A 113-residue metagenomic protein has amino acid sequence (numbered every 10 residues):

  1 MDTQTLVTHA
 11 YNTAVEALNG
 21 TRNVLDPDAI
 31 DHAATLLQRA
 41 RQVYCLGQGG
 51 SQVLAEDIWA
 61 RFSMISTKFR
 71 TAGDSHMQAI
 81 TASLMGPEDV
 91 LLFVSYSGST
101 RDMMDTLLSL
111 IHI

Functional and structural regions predicted by a protein language model:
M1-D28: HTH-adjacent hinge/linker in prokaryotic transcriptional regulators
Q4-H9, A33-A34, T81-A82: Short, flexible segments with low predicted structural confidence
D26-L36: Short, acidic loop-to-helix structural element flanking the phosphoryl-transfer center in phosphate-processing enzymes
T35-R101: Glycine-rich, small/polar surface segments that engage phosphate groups of diverse ligands
L107-S109: A charged, well-structured terminal subsegment
I111-I113: Conserved small/polar residues in nucleotide/adenosyl-binding loops
